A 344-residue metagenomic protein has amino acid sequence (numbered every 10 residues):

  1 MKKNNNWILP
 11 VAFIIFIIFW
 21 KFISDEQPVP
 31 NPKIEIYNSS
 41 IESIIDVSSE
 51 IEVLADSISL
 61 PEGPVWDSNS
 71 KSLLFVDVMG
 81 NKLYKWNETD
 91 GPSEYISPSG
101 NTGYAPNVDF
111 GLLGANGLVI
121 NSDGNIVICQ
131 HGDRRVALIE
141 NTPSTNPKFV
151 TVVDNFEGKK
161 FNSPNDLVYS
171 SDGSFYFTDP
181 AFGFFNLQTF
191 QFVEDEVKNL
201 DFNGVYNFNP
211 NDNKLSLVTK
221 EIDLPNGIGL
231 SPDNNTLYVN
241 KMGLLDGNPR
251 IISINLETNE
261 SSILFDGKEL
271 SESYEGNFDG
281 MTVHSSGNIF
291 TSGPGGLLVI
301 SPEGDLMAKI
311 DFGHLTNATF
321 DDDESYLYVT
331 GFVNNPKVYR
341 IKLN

Functional and structural regions predicted by a protein language model:
M1-K2, F175: Short linear motifs centered on Gly/Pro in flexible linkers and helix caps
K2-V11: N-terminal Sec-pathway targeting helices
V11-A12, A115: N-terminal leader/targeting segments
F13-F22: Hydrophobic alpha-helical membrane-insertion segments, chiefly the h-region of N-terminal signal peptides
K21-N344: Sequence-structural signature of mature extracellular/luminal beta-sheet repeat domains, prominently beta-propellers
